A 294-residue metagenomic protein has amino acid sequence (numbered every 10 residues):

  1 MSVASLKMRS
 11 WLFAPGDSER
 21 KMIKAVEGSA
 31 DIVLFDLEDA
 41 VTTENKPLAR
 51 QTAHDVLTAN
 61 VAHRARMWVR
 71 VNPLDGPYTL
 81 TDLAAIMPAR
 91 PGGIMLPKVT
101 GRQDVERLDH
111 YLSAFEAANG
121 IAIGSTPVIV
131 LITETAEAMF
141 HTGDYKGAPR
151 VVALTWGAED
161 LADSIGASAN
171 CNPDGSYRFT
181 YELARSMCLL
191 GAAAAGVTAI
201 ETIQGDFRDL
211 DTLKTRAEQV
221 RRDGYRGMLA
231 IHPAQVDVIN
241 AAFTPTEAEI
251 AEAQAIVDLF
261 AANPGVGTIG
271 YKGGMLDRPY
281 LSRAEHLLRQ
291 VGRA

Functional and structural regions predicted by a protein language model:
M1-A294: Expand to "…catalyze enediolate/carbanion chemistry for C-C bond making/breaking, isomerization, decarboxylation
